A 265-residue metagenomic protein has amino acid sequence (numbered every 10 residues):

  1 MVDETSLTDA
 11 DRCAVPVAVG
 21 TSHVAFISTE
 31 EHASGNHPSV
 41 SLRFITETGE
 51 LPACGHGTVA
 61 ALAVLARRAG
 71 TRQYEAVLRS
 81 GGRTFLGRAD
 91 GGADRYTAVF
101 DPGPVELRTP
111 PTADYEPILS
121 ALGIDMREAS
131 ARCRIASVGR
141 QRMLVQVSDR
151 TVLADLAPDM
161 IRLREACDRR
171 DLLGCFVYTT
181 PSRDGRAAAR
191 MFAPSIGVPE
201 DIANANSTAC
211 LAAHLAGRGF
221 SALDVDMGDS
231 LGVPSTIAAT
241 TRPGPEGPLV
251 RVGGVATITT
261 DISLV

Functional and structural regions predicted by a protein language model:
V2-E4: A short aromatic-anchored loop/beta-hairpin motif
A10-D11: Hydrophobic, proline/glycine-rich low-complexity stretches
A14-L51, S182-A187: Anion-binding (especially nucleotide phosphate/pyrophosphate-binding) glycine-rich loop and adjoining beta-alpha core
H37-S39, I45-E165, A216-V265: Acidic, low-complexity central loop/insert segments
L51-C54, V198-A212: Short glycine/threonine-rich catalytic loop with a Thr-x-Gly-x-Asp
R134, R140-R142, R164-R186: Glycine-rich, acidic
V152-L173, E200-N204, T208: Gly/Ser/Thr-rich active-site loops/lids in small-molecule metabolic enzymes that frequently grip phosphoryl groups
G185-M191, I196: A contiguous, well-structured pocket-lining segment that forms one wall/lid of small-molecule binding clefts in soluble
